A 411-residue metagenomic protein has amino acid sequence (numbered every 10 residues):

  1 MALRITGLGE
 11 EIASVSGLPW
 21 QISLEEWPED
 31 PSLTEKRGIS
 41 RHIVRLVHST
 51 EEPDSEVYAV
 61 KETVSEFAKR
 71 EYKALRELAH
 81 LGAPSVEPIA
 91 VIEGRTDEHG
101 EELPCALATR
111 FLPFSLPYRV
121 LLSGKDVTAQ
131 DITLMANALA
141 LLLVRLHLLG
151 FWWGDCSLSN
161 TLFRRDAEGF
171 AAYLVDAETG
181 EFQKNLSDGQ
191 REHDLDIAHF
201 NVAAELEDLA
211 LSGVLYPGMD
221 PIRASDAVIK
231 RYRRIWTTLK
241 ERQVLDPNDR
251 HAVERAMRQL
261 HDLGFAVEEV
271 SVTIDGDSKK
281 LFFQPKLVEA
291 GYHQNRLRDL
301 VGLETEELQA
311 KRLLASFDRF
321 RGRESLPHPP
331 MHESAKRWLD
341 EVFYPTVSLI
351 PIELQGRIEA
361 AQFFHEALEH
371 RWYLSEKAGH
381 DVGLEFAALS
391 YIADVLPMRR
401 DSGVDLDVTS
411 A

Functional and structural regions predicted by a protein language model:
M1-W20: A short, basic N-terminal segment
S14-T133, A138-W153, L206, L308-A411: Conserved ATP-binding subdomain of kinase catalytic cores across diverse folds
F67, L116, F163, F182-K184: Conserved protein kinase catalytic core
P113, N160, T179: Short, glycine/acidic-enriched loop or turn micro-motifs at the edges of active sites
A136-L143, L158, L195, H199: Hydrophobic, well-ordered secondary-structure segments
C156-F163: Hydrophobic residue at the +6 position relative to the catalytic HRD Asp in the kinase catalytic loop
F163-G169: Activation-loop N-terminal segment of eukaryotic-like protein kinases
A171, D176-W372, K377-A378: C-terminal catalytic region of ATP-dependent kinase domains
